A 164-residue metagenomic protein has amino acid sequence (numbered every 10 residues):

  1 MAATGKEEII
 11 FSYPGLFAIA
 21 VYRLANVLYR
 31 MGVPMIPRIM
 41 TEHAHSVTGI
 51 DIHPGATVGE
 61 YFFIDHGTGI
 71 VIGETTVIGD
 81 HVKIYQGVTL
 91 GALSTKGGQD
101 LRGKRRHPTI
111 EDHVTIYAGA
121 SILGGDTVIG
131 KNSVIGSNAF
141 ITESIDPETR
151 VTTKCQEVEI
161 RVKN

Functional and structural regions predicted by a protein language model:
M1-E42, N164: Terminal amphipathic alpha-helical/low-complexity segments used for targeting or macromolecular assembly
R30-E60: Short, conserved active-site entrance elements at the starts or edges of catalytic domains
E42-H43, D100, N132, V151: Residue-level signal for alpha-helical context at structural boundaries
T48, H53-P54, G59-E60, D65-E74 (+11 more regions): Left-handed beta-helix
G98-H107: Regulatory activation segment
